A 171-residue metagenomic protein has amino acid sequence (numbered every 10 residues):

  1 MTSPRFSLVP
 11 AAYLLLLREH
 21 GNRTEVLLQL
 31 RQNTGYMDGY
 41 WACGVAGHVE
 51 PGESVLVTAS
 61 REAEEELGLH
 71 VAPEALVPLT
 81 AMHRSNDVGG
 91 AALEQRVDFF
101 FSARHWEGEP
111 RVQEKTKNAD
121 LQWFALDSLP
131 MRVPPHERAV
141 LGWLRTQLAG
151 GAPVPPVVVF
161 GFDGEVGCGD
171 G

Functional and structural regions predicted by a protein language model:
M1-L27, H48-V49, A81, S102: Conserved N-terminal beta-strand and adjoining loop/helix that marks the start of the Nudix/MutT-like hydrolase domain
L8, M37, L93-V97: Residue-level preference for beta-strand/loop junctions
N22-R31, E109-Q113, P155-F160: Short, well-ordered strand-loop elements centered on a beta-strand within folded domains, enriched for acidic residues
R23-E66: Conserved Nudix-box catalytic region and its N-terminal flanking loop in Nudix hydrolases and closely related
M37-G39, V45, P78, K117 (+1 more regions): Glycine-rich, flexible loop/turn motifs
G39, G44, A125, Q147-A149: Residue-level detector of functionally special positions within alpha-helical transmembrane segments of multi-pass
H48-E74, T80-A139: Unchanged
W143-G171: Charged phosphate-binding loop/patch that engages nucleotide di/tri-phosphates or the phosphate backbone of nucleic
